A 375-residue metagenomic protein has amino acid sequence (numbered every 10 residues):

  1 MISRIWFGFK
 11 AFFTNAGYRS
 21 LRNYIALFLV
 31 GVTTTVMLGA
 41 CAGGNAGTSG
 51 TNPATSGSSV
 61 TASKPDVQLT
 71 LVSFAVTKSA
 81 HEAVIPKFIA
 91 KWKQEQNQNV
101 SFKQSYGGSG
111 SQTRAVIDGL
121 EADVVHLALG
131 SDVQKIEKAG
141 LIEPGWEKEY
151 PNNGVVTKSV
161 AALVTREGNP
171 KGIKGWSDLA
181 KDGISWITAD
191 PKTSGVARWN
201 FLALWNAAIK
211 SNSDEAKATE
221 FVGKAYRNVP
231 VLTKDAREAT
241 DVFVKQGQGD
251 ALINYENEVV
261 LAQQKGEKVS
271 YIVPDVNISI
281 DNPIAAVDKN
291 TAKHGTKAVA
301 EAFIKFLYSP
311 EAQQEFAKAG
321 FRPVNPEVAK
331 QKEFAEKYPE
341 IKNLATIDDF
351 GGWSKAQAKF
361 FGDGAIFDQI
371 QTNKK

Functional and structural regions predicted by a protein language model:
M1-V67: Short, low-complexity disordered leader/linker segments with a strong preference for bacterial N-terminal type II
I2, G43-A46, T291-K375: Extracellular/periplasmic juxtamembrane helices and adjacent flexible linkers that interface with membrane partners
C41-A139, E149-Y150, Y255, K375: Early extracytoplasmic/lumenal segment of secretory-pathway proteins
S63, E137-K210: A conserved helix-loop-strand patch within extracytoplasmic ligand-binding domains of the periplasmic binding
A75-S79, S109-Q112, G130-Q134, G168-K171 (+4 more regions): Solvent-exposed loop/turn segments at secondary-structure junctions within structured extracellular/periplasmic domains
P86-Q96, S177-V242: Ligand-binding cleft/hinge of the Venus flytrap
G119-V125, G183-I184, K245-A251: Alpha-to-beta junction loops
S211-V276, P283: Ligand-binding pocket segment of bilobal, Venus flytrap-like solute-binding proteins
